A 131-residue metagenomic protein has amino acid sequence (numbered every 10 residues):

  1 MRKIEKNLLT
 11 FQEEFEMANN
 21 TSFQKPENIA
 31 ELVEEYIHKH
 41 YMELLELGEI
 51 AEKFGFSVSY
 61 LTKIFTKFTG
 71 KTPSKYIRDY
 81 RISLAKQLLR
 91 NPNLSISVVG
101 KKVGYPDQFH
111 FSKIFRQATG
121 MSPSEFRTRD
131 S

Functional and structural regions predicted by a protein language model:
M1-Y60, K71, T128-S131: Inter-domain helical "communication" segments and dimerization helices that couple sensory or membrane-embedded modules
E27-A30, I82, G120: Hydrophobic alpha-helical segments
E35, K39, L44-G48, K67-P106 (+1 more regions): Terminal helix-turn-helix DNA-binding modules in bacterial transcription factors
K53-F54, V103, F115: Core residues of bacterial helix-turn-helix
S59, F109, S124: Key DNA-contact positions within bacterial/archaeal DNA-binding proteins
L61, F65, H110-F111, F115: Short hydrophobic/aromatic patch on the recognition helix
K113-S131: …primarily DNA-binding HTH/wHTH and HhH modules…
